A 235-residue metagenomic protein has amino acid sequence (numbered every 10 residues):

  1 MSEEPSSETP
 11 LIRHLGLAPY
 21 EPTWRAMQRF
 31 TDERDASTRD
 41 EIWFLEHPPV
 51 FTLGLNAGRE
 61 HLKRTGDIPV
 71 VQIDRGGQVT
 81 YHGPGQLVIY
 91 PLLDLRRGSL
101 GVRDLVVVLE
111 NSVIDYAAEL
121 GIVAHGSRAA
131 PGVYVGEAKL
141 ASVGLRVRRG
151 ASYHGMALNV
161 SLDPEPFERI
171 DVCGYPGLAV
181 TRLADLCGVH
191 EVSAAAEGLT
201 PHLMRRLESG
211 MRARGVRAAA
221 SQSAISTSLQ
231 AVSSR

Functional and structural regions predicted by a protein language model:
M1-E4, V147, G174: Short, flexible, solvent-exposed loop/turn segments with mixed acidic/basic and small polar residues
M1-L140, V189-S193, A220-R235: N-terminal lobe of the biotin/lipoate ligase/transferase fold
L17, R75, L145, V172 (+1 more regions): Active-site donor-binding loop signature of nucleotide-sugar glycosyltransferases
N56, L100, G144-L145, E168-I170: A short secondary-structure junction signal
N56-L62, L140-D163: Short, conserved beta-strand/beta-arch hydrophobic-aromatic motifs that form part of recognition grooves or interface
I89-P91, P131, V143-L145, M156-V160 (+1 more regions): A structural signal for short, well-ordered beta-strand segments
Y153, L162-R235: C-terminal accessory segment of soluble enzyme catalytic cores
